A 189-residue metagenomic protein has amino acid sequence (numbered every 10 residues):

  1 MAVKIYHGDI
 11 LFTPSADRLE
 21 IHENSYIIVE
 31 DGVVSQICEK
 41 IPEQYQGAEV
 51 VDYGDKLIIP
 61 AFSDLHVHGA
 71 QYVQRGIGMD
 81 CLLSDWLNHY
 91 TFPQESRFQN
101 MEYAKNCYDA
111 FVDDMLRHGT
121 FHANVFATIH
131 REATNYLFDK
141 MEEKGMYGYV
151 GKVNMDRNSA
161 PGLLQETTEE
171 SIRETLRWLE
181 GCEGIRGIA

Functional and structural regions predicted by a protein language model:
M1-Y45: N-terminal metal-binding scaffold of metallo-dependent hydrolase/deaminase domains
V3-H7, Q44-D85, D109, D113-R117: Replace "His-x-His-based motif
P14, H68, T128-R131: Flexible loop residues that form catalytic and substrate-binding hotspots at small-molecule/glycan-binding clefts
D17-R18, A127-T128, G162-L163: Short, solvent-exposed loop/turn segments at secondary-structure boundaries
G54, S84-E132: Divalent metal-binding segments
A61-L65, A123-V125, G148-K152, I188-A189: Hydrophobic faces of well-ordered beta-strands that scaffold small-molecule active sites in alpha/beta enzyme cores
V73-A104, R157-T168: Active-site gating loops and adjacent loop-to-helix segments of metal-dependent hydrolytic enzymes
E132-A189: Metal-coordinating catalytic core of metallo-dependent amide/deamination hydrolases
